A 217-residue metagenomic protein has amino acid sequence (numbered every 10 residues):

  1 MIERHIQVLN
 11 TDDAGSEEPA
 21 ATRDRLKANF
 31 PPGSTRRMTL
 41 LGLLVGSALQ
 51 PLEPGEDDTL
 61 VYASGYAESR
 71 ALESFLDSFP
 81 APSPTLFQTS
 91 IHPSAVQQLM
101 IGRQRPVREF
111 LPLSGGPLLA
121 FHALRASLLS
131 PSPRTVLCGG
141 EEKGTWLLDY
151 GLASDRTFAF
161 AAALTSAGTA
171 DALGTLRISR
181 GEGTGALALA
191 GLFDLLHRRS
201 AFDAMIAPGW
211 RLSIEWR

Functional and structural regions predicted by a protein language model:
M1-H122, L129-P133, G139-R217: Conserved "HGTGT" condensation-loop signature of ketosynthase/thiolase-family condensing enzymes that catalyze
